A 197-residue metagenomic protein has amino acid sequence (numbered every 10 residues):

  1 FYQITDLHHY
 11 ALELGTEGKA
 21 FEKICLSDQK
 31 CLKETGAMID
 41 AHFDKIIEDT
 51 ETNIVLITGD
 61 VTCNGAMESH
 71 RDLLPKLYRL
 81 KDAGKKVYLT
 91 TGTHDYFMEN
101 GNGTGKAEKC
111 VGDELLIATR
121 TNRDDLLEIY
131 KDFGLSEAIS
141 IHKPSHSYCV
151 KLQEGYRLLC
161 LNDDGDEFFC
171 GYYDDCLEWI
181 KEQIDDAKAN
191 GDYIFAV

Functional and structural regions predicted by a protein language model:
F1, Y10, F21, F43 (+4 more regions): Phenylalanine-focused residue identity feature
F1-A11, G155-G165, V197: Active-site-proximal beta-strand elements of phosphoester/diester hydrolases
F1-M67: N-terminal active-site segment of His-dependent metallophosphoesterases
Q3-T5, V55-D60, K86-T93, F195-V197: Active-site neighborhood of phospho(di)ester-bond hydrolases with catalytic His/Asp-centered motifs
T52, A187-V197: Short acidic, glycine-rich surface-loop motifs adjacent to enzyme active sites
M67, D72-D185, N190-G191: Extended active-site neighborhood of metal-dependent phosphoesterases/phosphodiesterases
